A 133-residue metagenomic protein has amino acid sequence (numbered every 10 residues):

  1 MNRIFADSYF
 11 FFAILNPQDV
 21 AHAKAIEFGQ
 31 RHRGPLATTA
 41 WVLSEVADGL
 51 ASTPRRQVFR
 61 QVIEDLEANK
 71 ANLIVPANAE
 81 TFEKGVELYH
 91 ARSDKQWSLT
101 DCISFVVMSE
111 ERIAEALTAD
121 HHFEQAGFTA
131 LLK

Functional and structural regions predicted by a protein language model:
M1-R3, F105-V106, E110-K133: Acidic, PIN/NYN-like endoribonuclease modules and their adjacent C-terminal/linker elements
M1-T38, A51-E64: Short, well-structured N-terminal submotif of metal-dependent ribonuclease cores
A40-W41, D101, D120-H121: Short secondary-structure boundary segments
L66-N78, R92-D94, F123-K133: Short acidic, glycine/proline-enriched helix-loop-strand junctions
L73-E115: Active-site neighborhoods of divalent-metal-dependent phosphate/nucleic-acid chemistry enzymes
